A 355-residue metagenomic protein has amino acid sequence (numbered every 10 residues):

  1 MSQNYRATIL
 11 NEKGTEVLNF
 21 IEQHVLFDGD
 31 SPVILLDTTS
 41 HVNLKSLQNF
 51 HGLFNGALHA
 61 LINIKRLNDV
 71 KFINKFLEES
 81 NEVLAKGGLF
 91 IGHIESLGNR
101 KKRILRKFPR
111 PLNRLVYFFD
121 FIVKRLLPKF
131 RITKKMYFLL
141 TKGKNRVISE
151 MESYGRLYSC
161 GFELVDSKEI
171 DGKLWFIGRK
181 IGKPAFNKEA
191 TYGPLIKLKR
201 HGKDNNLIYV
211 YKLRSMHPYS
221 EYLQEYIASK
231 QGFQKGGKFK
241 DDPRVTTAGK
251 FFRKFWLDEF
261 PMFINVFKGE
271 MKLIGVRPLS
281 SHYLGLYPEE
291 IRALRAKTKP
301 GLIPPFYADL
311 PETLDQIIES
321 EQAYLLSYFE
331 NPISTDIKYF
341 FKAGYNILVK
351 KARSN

Functional and structural regions predicted by a protein language model:
M1-T8, E16-L26, C160-D166, I170-G193: C-terminal lobe and adjacent flexible extensions of AdoMet/dcAdoMet transferase-like proteins
L47-L61, F72: A short acidic, Gly/Pro-enriched loop at the edge of an enzyme's catalytic core that lines a small-molecule cofactor
N74-L89: A short glycine-rich, Lys/Arg-flanked "PGG" loop and its adjoining helix->strand segment in the class I
K86-R100: Conserved beta-strand signature within the Rossmann-like core of class I S-adenosyl-L-methionine
N99, R103-Y154: C-terminal alpha-helical "lid/dimerization" subdomain adjacent to the S-adenosyl-L-methionine
I170-L223, I333-N355: A hydrophobic, helix-centered structural microdomain
I196-P243, I303-A323: Short, glycine-rich, amphipathic interfacial segments at transmembrane boundaries or analogous
P261-N355: Hydrophobic structural segments characteristic of membrane proteins
